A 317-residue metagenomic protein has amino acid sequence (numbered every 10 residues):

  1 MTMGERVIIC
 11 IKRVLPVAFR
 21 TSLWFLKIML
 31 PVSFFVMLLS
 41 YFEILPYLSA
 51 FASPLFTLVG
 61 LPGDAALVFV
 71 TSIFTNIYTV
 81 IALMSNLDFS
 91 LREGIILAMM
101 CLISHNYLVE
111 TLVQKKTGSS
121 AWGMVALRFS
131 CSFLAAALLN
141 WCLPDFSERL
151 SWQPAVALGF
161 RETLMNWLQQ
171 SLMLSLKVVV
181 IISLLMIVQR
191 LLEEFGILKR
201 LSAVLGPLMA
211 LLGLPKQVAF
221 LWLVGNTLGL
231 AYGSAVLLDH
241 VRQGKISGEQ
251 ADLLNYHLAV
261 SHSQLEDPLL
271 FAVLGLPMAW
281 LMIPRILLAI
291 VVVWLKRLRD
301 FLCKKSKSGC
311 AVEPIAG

Functional and structural regions predicted by a protein language model:
M1-L55, F129-L138, C142-A210, L287 (+1 more regions): Selected transmembrane alpha-helices and immediately adjacent juxtamembrane segments of polytopic inner-membrane
G4, I8, K12, P16 (+11 more regions): Juxtamembrane/transmembrane-helix boundary motifs in multi-pass membrane proteins
K27, P31, F35, I44 (+10 more regions): Hydrophobic faces of alpha-helical transmembrane segments in multi-pass integral membrane proteins
F35-L45, T79-M84, E193, Q264-V273 (+1 more regions): Juxtamembrane "helix exit" motif at the C-terminal ends of alpha-helical transmembrane segments in multi-pass membrane
Y41, S85-R92, F146, L276: Helix-coil boundary and interhelical linker segments in multi-pass alpha-helical membrane proteins
P62-S119, L212-F271: Alpha-helical membrane segments and immediately flanking helix-loop junctions that form or couple to the substrate/ion
S72-S85, S120-L127, E148-V156, L176-S183 (+3 more regions): Juxtamembrane/interfacial segments around transmembrane helices
S104-G159, E266, F271-C303, A311: Transmembrane helix-loop-helix hairpins in multi-pass inner-membrane proteins
